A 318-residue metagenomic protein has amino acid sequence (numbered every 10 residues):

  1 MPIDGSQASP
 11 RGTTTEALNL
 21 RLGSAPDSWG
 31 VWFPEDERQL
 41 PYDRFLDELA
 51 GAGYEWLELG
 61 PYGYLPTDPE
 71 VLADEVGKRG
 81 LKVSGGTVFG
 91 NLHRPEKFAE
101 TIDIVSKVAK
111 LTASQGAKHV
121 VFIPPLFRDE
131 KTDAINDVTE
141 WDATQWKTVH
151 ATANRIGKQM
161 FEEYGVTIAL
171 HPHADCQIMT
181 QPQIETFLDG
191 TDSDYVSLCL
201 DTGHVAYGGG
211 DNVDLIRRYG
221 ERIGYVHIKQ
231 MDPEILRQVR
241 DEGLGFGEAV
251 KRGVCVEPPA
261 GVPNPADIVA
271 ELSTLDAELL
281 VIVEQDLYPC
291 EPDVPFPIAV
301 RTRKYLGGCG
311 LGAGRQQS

Functional and structural regions predicted by a protein language model:
I3-R11, K97-L198, E278: Active-site acidic/histidine proton-transfer and metal-coordination neighborhood in alpha/beta enzyme cores
P10-P41: Boundary/entry segment of secreted carbohydrate-active catalytic domains
G12-N19, L46-G51, L65-G85, D103-A117 (+4 more regions): Acidic (Asp/Glu)-rich catalytic clusters
S24, L49, L57, V76 (+7 more regions): Conserved, mostly hydrophobic/aromatic
S24, W56-L57, A151-V262, L311-Q317: Acidic/histidine-rich catalytic cores of soluble enzymes
F33-R38, W56-V71, N91-D103, A174-T180 (+4 more regions): Acidic-and-aromatic substrate-binding clefts and catalytic sites of carbohydrate-active enzymes
D36-P41, L126-N136, I235-E248: Short, flexible, mixed-charge acidic loops at enzyme active sites
D293-R315: C-terminal helical cap(s) of enzyme catalytic domains, especially alpha/beta-barrels
